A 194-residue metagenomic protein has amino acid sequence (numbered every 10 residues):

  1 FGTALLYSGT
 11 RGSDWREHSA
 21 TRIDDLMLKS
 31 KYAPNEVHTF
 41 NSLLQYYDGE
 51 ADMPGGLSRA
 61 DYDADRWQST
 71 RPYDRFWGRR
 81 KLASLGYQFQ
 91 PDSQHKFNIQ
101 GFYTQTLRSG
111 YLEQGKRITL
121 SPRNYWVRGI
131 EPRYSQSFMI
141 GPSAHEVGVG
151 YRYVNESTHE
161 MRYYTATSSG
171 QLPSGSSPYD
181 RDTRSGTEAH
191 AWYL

Functional and structural regions predicted by a protein language model:
F1-T21, D25-A33, N41-Q45: Predominantly transmembrane beta-strands of Gram-negative outer membrane beta-barrel pores used for transport
G2, L57-D61, L112: A broad, low-specificity signal for short, low-complexity segments enriched in glycine/proline and polar/charged
S19, L57, P142: Solvent-exposed, flexible loop/coil residues
A33, V37-Y47, W77-L194: Face-selective signature of the C-terminal outer-membrane beta-barrel domain
L43-A64, R75: Outer-membrane beta-barrel translocator/channel fold
R59-Q68, S169-S176: Short glycine/proline- and charge-enriched loop/turn segments that cap or connect secondary-structure elements
T70-D74: Flexible, glycine/proline-enriched loop segments at strand-loop-helix junctions that form or flank small-ligand binding
